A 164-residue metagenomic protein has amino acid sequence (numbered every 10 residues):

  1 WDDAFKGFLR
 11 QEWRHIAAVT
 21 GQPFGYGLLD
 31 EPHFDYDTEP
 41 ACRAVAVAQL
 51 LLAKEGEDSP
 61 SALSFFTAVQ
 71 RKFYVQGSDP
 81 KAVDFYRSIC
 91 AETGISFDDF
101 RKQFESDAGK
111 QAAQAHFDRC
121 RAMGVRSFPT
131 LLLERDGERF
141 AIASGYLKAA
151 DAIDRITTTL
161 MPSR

Functional and structural regions predicted by a protein language model:
W1-K72: Structural alpha/beta surface segment adjacent to cysteine/selenocysteine redox centers across thiol/disulfide enzymes
K54, A68-R164: C-terminal cap of thioredoxin/glutaredoxin-like
